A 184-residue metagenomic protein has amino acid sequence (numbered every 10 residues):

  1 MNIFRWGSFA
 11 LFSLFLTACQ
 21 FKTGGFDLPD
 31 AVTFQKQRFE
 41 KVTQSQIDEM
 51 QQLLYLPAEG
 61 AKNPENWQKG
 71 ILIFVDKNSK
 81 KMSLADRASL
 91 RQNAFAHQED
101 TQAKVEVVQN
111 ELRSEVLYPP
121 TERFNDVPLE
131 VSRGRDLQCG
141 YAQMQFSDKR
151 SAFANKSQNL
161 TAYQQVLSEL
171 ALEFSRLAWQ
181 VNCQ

Functional and structural regions predicted by a protein language model:
M1-S8: Bacterial N-terminal signal peptides that target proteins for export
T17-A18: C-terminal motif of bacterial Sec signal peptides marking the signal peptidase cleavage site
K22-V75: N-terminal Sec/ER secretory leader and immediately downstream segment of secreted/extracellular precursors
A31, Q44, T101-V107, R133-G134: Short, exposed beta-strand/loop patches in secreted or surface proteins that constitute
R38, S45-Q46, A88, Y118 (+1 more regions): A mature extracytoplasmic/lumenal domain signature
T43, F95-E99, A171-F174, A178: Sec/Tat-exported extracytoplasmic proteins
E59-D126: Conserved polar/disulfide-associated segments of primarily extracytoplasmic proteins
V116-Q184: Short, well-structured beta-strand
